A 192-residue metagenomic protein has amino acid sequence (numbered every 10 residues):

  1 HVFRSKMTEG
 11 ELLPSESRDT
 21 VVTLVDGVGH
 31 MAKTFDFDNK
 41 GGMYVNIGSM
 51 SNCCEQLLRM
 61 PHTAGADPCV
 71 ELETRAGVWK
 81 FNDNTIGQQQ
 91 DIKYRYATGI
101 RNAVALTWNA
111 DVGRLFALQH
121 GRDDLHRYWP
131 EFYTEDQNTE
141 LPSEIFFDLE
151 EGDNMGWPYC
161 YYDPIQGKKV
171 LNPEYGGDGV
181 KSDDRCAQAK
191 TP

Functional and structural regions predicted by a protein language model:
H1-E55, R59, K80, A105-L115: Acidic, Gly/Ser/Thr-rich repeat motifs that build Ca2+-stabilized beta-propeller blades
D19, Y94-R95: Structural signal for short hydrophobic segments within the conserved structured cores of catalytic domains across
A32, S49-Y94, I100-P192: Beta-propeller domain segments
